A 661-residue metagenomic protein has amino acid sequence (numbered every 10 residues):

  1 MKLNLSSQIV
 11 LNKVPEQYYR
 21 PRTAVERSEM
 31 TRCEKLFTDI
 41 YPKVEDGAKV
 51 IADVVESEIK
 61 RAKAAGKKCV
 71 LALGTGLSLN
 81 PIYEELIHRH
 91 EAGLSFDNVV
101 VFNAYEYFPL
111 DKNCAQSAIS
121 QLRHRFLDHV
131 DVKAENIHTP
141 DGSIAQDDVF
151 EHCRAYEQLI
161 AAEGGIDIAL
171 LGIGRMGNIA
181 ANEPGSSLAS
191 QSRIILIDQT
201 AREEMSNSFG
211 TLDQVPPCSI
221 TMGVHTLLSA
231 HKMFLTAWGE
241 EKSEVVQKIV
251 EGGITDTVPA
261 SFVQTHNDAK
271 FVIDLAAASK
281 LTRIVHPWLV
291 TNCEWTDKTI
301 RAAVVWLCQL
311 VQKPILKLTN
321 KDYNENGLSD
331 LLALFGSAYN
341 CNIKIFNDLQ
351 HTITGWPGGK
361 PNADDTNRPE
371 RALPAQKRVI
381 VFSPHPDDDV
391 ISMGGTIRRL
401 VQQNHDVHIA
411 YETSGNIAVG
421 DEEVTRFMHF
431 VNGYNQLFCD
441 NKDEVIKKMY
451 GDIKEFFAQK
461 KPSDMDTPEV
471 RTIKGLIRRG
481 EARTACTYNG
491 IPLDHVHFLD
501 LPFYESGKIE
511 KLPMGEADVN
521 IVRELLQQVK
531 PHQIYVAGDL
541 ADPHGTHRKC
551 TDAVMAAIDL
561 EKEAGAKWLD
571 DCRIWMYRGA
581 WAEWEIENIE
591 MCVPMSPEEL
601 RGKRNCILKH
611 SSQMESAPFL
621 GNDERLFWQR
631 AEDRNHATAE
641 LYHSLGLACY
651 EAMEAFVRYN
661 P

Functional and structural regions predicted by a protein language model:
K2-N12, V25, H225, H231-G327: ATP/nucleoside-binding phosphotransfer catalytic cores, i.e., glycine-rich phosphate-binding loops
K2-V70, D365-T366, L373: N-terminal glycine-/serine-/threonine-rich phosphate-binding loop
R22-K35, L94-I168: Ligand-binding beta-strand-loop-alpha-helix segment within the catalytic cores of soluble metabolic enzymes
R61-A92: Glycine-rich N-terminal segment of FAD-binding domains in flavoprotein oxidoreductases, spanning the beta-loop-helix
I82-A92, D389-S414, A418: Histidine-anchored nucleotide/phosphate-binding helix
R154, R175-I197, V250-G253, R548-A557 (+1 more regions): Short, surface-exposed, charged loop/turn segments at secondary-structure junctions
A180-V224: Class I SAM-dependent methyltransferase SAM-binding "motif I" and its flanking Rossmann-like core
R202-G210, Q214-S219, V311-I380, R399-Q403 (+3 more regions): Metal-dependent de-N-acetylase/amidase catalytic core
